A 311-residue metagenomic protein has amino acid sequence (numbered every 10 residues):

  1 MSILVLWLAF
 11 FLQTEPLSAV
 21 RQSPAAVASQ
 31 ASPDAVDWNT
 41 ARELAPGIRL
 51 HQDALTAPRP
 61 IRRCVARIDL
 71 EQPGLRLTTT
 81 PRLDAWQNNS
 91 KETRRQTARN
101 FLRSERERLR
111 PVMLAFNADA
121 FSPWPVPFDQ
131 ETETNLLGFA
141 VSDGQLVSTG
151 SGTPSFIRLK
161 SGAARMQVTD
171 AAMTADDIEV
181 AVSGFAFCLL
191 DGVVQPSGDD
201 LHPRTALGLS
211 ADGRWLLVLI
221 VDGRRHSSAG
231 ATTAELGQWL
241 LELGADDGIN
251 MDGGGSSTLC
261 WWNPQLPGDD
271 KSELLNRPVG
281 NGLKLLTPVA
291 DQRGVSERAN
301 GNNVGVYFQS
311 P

Functional and structural regions predicted by a protein language model:
M1-L6: Sec-dependent signal peptide recognition, specifically the positively charged N-region followed immediately by
W7-T149: Zymogen propeptides
R49-R67, E179, S183-G213: Conserved beta-alpha junction segments in alpha/beta enzyme cores
D69-E71, I157-A163, T169-A171, L209-R214 (+2 more regions): Short acidic-glycine loop/turn motifs at beta-strand connectors
T80-N88, A171-T174, I220-R225: Short, solvent-exposed aromatic-acidic interface loops
F116-D200: Active-site-adjacent helix-turn-beta-strand microarchitecture at beta-sheet edges that either contains or buttresses
P125-G150, V193-A211, W215-D246, S256-P311: Conserved, well-ordered active-site substructure
